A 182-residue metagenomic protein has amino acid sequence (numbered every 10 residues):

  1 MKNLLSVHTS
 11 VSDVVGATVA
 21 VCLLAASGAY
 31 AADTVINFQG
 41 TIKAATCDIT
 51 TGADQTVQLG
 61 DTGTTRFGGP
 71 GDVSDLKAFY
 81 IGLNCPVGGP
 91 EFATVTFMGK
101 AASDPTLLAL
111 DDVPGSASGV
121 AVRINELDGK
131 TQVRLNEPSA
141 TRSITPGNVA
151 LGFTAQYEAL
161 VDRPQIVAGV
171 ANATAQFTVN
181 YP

Functional and structural regions predicted by a protein language model:
K2-D13, S27-P182: Mature extracellular/passenger domains of Gram-negative fimbrial/pilin and adhesin proteins
V14-A26: Bacterial N-terminal signal peptides
